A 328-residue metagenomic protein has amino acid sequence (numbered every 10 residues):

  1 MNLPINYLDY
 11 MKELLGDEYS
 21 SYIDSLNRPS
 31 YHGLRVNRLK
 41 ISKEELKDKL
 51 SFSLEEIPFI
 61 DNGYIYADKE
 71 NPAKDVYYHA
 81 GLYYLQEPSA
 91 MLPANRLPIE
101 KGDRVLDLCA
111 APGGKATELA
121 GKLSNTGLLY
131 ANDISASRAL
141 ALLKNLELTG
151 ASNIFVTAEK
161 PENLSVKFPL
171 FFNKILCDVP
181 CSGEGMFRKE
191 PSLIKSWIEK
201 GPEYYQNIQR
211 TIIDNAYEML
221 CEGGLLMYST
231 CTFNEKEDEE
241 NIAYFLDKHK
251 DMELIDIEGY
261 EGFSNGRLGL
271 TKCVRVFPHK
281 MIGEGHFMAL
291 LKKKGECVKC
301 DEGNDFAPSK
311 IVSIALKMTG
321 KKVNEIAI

Functional and structural regions predicted by a protein language model:
M1-I328: S-adenosylmethionine
